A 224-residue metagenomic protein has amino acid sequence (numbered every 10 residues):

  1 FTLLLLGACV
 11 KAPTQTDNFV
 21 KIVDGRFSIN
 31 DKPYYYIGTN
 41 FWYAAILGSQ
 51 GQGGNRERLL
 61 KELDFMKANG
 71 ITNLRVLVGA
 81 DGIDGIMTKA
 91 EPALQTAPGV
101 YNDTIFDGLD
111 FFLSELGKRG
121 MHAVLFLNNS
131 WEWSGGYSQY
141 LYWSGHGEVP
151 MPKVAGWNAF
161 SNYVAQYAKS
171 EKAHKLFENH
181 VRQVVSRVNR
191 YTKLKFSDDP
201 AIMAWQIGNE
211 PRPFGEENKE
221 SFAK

Functional and structural regions predicted by a protein language model:
F1-L4: Sec-dependent bacterial lipoprotein signal peptides
L6-D17: Bacterial Sec-dependent signal peptides at the C-terminal "C-region" and cleavage site
D17-K224: Active-site mouth of glycoside hydrolases
